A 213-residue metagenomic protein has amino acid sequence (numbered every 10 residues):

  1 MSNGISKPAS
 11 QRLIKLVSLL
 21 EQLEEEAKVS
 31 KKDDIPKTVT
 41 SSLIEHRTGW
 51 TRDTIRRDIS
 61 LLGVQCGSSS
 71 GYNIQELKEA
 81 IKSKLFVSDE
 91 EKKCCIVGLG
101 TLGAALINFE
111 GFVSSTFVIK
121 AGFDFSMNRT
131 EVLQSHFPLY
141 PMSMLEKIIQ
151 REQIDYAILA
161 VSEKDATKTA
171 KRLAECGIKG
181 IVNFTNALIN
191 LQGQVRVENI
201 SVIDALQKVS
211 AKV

Functional and structural regions predicted by a protein language model:
M1-K37: Extreme N-terminal segment that seeds HTH/winged-HTH DNA-binding domains in transcriptional regulators
L16-E24, H136-V213: Phosphate-bearing ligand-interacting subdomains that bind or position ATP/ADP/UDP/GDP/NAD(P) or nucleotide-linked
T38, S42, H46-C94: HTH-adjacent hinge/linker in prokaryotic transcriptional regulators
E90, D124, P138-M142: Conserved mixed alpha/beta catalytic, RNA-binding, or beta-rich assembly cores of soluble enzyme, regulatory
L99-G100: Glycine-rich Rossmann-fold phosphate-binding loop(s) that bind the pyrophosphate of adenine dinucleotide cofactors
G103: N-terminal Rossmann-fold NAD(P) dinucleotide-binding loop
S115-F137: NAD(P)-binding Rossmann-fold cofactor-contacting core
